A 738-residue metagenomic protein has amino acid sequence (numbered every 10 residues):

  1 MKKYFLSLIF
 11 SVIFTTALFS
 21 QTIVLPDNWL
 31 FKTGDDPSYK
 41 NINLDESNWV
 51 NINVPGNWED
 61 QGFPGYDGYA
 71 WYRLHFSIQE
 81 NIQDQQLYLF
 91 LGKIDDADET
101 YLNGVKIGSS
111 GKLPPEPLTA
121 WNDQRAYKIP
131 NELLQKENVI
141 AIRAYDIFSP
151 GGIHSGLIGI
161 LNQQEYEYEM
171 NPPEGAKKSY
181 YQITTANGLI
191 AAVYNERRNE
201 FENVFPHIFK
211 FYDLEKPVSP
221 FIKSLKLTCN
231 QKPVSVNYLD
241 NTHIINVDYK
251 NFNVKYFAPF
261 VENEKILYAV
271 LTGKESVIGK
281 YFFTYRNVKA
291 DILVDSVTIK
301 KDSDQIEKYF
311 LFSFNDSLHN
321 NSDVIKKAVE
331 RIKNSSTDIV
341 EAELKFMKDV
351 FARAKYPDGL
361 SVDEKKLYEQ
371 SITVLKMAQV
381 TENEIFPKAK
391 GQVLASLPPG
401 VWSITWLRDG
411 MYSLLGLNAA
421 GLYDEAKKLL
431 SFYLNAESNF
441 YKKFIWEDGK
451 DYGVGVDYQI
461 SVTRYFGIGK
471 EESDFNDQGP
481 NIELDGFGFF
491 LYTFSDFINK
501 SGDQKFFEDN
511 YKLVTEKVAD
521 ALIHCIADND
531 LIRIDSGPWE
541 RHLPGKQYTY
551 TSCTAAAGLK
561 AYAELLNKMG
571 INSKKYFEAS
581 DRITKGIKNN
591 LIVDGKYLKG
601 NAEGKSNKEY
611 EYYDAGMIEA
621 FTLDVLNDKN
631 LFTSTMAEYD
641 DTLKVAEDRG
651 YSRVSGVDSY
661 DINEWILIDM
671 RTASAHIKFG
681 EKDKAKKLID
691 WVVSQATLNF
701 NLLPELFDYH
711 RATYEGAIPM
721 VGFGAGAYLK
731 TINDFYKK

Functional and structural regions predicted by a protein language model:
I23-P37, W49, K112-E116, N122-E169: An acidic-aromatic loop/edge-strand motif
W49, F76-I78, I82-I107, I140-A144: Aromatic-lined ligand-binding clefts that engage carbohydrates, nucleic acids, or primary amines
Y66-Q79, R125, V254: Short beta-strands within extracellular/lumenal beta-sheet-rich domains
E99, R143-L367, V401-I404, R408-D409 (+1 more regions): Terminal accessory carbohydrate-recognition/targeting modules of carbohydrate-active enzymes
I339-A342, Y356-L360, L394-G410, N418-A419 (+6 more regions): Solvent-exposed loop and edge beta-strand segments that line ligand/cofactor-binding and catalytic clefts
R353-L360, T373-M377, M411-D424, F489-F506 (+4 more regions): Well-ordered alpha-helical scaffold segments within catalytic/enzyme domains
I385-S396, G421-K500, K505-I526, L688-G722: Helix-terminus loop motifs that line ligand-binding clefts
S438-F475, N481, Y548-T554, K574-L667: Extended ligand-binding clefts on enzyme/binding-domain cores
